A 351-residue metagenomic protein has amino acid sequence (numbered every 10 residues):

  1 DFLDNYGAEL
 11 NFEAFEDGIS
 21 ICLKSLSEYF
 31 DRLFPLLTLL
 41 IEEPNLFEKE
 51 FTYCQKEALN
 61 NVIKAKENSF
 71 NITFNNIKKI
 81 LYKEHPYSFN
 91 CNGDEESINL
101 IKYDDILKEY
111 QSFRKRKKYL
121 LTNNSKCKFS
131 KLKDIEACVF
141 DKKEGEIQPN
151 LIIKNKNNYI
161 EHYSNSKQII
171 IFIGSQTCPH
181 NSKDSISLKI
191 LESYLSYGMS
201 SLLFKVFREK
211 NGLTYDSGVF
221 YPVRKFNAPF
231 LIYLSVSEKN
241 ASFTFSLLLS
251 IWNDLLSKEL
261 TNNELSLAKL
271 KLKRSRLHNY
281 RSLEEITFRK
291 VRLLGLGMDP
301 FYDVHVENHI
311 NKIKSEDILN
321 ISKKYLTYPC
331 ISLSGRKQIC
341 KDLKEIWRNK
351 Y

Functional and structural regions predicted by a protein language model:
D1-E146, I171, T177-P179, E209-Y351: Charge-rich, well-structured scaffold segments of protease-associated domains
G145-F204, H309: His/Glu-based metal-binding/catalytic segments typifying zinc-dependent metallopeptidases
